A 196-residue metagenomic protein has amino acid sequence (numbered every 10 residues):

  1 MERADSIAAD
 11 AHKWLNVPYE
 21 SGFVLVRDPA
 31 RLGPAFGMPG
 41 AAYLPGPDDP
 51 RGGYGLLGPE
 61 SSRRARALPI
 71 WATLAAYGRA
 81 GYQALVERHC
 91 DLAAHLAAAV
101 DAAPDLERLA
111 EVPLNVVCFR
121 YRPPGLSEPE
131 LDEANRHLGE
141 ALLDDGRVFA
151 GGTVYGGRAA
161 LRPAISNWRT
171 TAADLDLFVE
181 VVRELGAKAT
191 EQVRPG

Functional and structural regions predicted by a protein language model:
E2-A103: Active-site C-terminal subdomain of aminotransferase-like
S6, Y155-G196: PLP-dependent enzyme catalytic core of the Aspartate aminotransferase-like
D10, R27, T73, L92-H95 (+8 more regions): Generic, well-ordered alpha-helical scaffold segments in large soluble proteins
K13, A76-R79, P123-G125, N167-A172: A generic structural motif
A72-T73, C118-P123, L161-S166: Short, hydrophobic beta-strand segments
V100-L109, T190-P195: Surface-exposed helix-capping loop/turn segments at secondary-structure junctions
E107-V112, A150-V154: Short beta-strand
R108-L142: Conserved PLP-binding catalytic core of the aspartate aminotransferase-like
